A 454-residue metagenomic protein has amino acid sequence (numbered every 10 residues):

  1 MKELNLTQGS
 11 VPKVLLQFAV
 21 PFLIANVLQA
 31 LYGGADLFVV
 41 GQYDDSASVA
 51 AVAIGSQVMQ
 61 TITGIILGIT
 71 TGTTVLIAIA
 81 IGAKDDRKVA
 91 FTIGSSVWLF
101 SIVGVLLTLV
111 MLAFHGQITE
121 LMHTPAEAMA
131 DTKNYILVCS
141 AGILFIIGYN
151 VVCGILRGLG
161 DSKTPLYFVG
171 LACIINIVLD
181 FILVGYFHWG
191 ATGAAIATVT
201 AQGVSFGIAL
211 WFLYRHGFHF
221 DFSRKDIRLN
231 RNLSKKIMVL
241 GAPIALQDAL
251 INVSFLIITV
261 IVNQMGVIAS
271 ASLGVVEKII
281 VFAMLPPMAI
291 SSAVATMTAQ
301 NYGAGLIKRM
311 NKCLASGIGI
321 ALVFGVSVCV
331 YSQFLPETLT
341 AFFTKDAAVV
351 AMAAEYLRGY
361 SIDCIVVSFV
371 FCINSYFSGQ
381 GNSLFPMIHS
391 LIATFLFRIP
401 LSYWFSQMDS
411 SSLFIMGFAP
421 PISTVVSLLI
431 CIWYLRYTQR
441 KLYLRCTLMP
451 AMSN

Functional and structural regions predicted by a protein language model:
M1-A19, I77-L144, Y186-G241, T298-D363 (+1 more regions): Short alpha-helical transmembrane segments in multi-pass integral membrane proteins
L6-F38, Q42-Y43, Q57-G72, L76 (+6 more regions): N-terminal transmembrane alpha-helices
Q17-D36, V138, Y149, A172 (+5 more regions): Transmembrane helical elements of multi-pass membrane transporters/channels
L31-V49, T119-A126, I182-W189, A249-V276 (+4 more regions): Helix-terminus/linker motif at the lipid-water interface of multi-pass membrane proteins
D44-Q57, I136, A195, V267-F282 (+2 more regions): Small-residue hotspots at the loop-to-helix junctions and early N-terminal turns of transmembrane alpha-helices
V49-L109, I146-P165, S272-V330, F334-P336 (+1 more regions): Small-residue-rich hydrophobic transmembrane alpha-helices
T61-G64, N176-D180, F206-L210, F282-L285 (+3 more regions): Hydrophobic transmembrane alpha-helices of multi-pass small-molecule transporters
T70, C139-R157, P165-C173, A194-G207 (+5 more regions): Short runs within selected transmembrane alpha-helices of multi-pass transporters and secretion channels
